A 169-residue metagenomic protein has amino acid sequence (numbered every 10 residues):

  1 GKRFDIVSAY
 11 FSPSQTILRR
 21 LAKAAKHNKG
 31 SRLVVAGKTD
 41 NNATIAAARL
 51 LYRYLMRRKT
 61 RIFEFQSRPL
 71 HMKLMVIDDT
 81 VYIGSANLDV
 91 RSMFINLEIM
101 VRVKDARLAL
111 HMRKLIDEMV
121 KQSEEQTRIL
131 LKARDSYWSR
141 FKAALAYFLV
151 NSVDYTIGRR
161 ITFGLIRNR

Functional and structural regions predicted by a protein language model:
R3-I6, Y10-R169: PLD/PLD-like phosphodiesterase catalytic module centered on the HKD motif
